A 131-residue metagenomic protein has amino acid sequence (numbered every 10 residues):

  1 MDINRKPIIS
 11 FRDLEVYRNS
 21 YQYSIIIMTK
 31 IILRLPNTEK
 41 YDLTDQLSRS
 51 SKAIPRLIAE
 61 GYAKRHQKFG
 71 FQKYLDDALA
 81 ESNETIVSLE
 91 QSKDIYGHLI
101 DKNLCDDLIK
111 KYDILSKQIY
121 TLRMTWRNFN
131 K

Functional and structural regions predicted by a protein language model:
M1-K131: Amphipathic alpha-helical assembly/interaction segments
